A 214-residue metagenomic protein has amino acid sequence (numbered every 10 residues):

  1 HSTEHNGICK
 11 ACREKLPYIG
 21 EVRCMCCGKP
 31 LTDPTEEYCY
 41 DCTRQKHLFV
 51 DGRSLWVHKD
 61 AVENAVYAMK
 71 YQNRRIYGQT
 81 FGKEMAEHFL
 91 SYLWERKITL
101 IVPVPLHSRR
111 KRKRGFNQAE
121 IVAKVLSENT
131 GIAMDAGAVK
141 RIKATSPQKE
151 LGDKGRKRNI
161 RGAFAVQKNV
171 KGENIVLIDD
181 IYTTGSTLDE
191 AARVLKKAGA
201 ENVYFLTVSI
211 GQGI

Functional and structural regions predicted by a protein language model:
H1-D179, T183-I214: Glycine-rich phosphate/pyrophosphate-handling loop used in enzymes and phosphotransfer proteins
